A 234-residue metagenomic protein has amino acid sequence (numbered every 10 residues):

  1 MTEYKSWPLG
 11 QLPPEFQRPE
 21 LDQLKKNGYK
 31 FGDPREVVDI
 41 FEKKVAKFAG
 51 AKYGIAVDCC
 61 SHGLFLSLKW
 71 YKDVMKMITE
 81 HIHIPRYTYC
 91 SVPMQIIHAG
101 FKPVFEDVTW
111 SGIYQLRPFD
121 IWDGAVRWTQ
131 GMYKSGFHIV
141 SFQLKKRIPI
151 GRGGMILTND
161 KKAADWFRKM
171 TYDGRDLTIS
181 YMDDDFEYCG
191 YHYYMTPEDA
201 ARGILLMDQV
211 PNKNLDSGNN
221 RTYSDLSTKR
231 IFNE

Functional and structural regions predicted by a protein language model:
M1-M77, A99, A163, Y194-E234: Conserved PLP-binding active-site segment in aminotransferase class I/II-type PLP enzymes
V37, F41, T88-S91, D183: Conserved alpha-helical elements of sugar-nucleotide-dependent glycosyltransferases
I40, D107, P149: Short, conserved clusters of charged catalytic residues that mark active-site and nucleotide-handling motifs
A51-K52, R117, S135-F137: Short, well-ordered alpha-helix to beta-strand connector turns
A56, I84, I156: Conserved SAM-binding loop
K69-G131: PLP-dependent aminotransferase-like
W128-E234: Active-site region of PLP-dependent enzymes
